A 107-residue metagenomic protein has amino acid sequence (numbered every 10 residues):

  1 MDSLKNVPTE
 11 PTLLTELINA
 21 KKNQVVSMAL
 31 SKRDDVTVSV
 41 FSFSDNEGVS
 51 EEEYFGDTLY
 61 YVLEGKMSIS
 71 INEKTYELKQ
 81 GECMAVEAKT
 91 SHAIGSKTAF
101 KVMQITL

Functional and structural regions predicted by a protein language model:
M1-D35, S70: A short, N-terminal "cap"/entry segment at the start of jelly-roll beta-barrel domains of the cupin/DSBH fold
Q24, T37-Y54: Conserved short histidine dyad/triad with adjacent acidic residue
V36, D45, F55, K74 (+2 more regions): A generic "binding-loop/recognition-motif" signal
G56-S68, N72: Glycine- and acidic-residue-biased ligand/ion/polar-headgroup-sensing regions
L63-E64, K79-Q80, T98: A cytosolic small-molecule/anion-sensing beta-strand core signal
E73-A88: Short acidic-glycine-tyrosine-enriched beta hairpin
A88-L107: Ligand-binding loop in jelly-roll beta-barrel domains
